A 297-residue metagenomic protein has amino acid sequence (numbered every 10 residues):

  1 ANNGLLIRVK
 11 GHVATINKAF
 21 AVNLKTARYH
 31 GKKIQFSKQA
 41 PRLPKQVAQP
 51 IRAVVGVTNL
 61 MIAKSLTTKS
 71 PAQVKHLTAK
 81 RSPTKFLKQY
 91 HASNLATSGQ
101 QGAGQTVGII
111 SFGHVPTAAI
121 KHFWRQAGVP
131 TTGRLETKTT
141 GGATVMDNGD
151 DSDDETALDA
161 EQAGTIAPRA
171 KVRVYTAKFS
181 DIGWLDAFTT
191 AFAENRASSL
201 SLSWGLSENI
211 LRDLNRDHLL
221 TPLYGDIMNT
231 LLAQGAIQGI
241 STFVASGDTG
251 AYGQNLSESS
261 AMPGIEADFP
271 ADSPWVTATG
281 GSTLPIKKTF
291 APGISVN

Functional and structural regions predicted by a protein language model:
A1-N3, R8, V13-G281: Substrate-binding/charge-relay-adjacent region of secreted/lumenal peptidase catalytic domains
P274-W275, G280-N297: Glycine-rich (often Gly-Gly/Gly-Pro-rich) flexible segments and glycine-rich loop motifs, frequently accented by
